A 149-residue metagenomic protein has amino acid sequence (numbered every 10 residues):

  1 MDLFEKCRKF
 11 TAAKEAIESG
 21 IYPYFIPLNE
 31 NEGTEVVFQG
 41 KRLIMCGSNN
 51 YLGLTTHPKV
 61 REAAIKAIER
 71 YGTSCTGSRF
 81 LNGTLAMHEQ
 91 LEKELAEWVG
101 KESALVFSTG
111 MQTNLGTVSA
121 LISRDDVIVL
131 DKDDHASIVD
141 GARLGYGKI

Functional and structural regions predicted by a protein language model:
R8-T73: N-terminal "arm"/small-domain region of PLP-dependent enzymes with the aminotransferase-like
M45, S103-S108, L130-D131: General beta-strand structural signal in soluble alpha/beta enzymes
E62, K66-G110: Conserved N-terminal alpha-helix of the aminotransferase class I/II PLP-enzyme fold
G100, R124, L144-Y146: Short, structured coil segments at secondary-structure junctions
V106, M111-T117, S137-I138: Short glycine/serine/threonine-rich phosphate/pyrophosphate-binding segments that cradle anionic phosphate groups
T117-A136: Conserved PLP-anchoring active-site segment centered on the Schiff-base-forming lysine
A120, S137-Y146: Active-site-proximal loop->helix
